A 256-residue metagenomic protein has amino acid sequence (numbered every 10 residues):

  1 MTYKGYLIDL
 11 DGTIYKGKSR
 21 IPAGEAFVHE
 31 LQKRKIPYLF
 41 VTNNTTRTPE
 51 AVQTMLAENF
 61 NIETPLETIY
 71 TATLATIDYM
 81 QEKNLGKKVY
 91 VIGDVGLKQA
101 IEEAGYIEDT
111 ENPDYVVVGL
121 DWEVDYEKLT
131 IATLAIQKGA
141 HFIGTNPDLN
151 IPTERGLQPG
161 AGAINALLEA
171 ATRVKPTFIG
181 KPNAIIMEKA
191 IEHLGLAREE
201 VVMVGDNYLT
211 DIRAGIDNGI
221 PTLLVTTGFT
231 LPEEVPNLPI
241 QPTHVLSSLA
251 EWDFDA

Functional and structural regions predicted by a protein language model:
T2-I8, Y15-K33, R47-E50, T54-Y70 (+2 more regions): Asp-based, Mg2+/Mn2+-dependent phosphohydrolase catalytic module
N44: Conserved phosphate/oxyanion-binding catalytic-loop motifs
